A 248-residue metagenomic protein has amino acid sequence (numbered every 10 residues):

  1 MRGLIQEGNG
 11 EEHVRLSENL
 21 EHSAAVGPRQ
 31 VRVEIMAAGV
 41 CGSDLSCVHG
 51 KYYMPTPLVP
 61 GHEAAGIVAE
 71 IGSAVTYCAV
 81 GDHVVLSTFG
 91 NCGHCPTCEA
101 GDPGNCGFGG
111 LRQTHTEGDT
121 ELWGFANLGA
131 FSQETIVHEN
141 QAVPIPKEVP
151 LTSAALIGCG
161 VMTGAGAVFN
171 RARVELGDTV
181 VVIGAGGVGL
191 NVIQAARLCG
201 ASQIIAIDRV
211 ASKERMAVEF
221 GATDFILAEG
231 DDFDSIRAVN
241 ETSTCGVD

Functional and structural regions predicted by a protein language model:
M1-L4: Short structural boundary motif marking the start of a folded domain
G10-L16, G42-S43: Short N-terminal binding/cap micro-motifs at the start of the first secondary-structure element
E11, V40, P55, G93 (+3 more regions): Short alpha-helical
R15, C92-I183: NAD(P)H dinucleotide-binding glycine-rich loop of Rossmann-like/cofactor-binding domains, especially the beta1-alpha1
E21-A38, V48-E99, G104, V143-E148: Glycine-rich beta-strand-centered segment in the early N-terminal region that forms part of a ligand/cofactor-binding
G81, G177, A222, S243-D248: Local beta-strand N-terminus motif with an aromatic residue
N140-Q141, P146-G230, R237: Mid-domain Rossmann-like dinucleotide-binding core that forms the NAD(H)/NADP(H) cofactor-binding site
D232-T244: Short amphipathic alpha-helix with an adjacent loop that forms part of the alpha/beta core around
